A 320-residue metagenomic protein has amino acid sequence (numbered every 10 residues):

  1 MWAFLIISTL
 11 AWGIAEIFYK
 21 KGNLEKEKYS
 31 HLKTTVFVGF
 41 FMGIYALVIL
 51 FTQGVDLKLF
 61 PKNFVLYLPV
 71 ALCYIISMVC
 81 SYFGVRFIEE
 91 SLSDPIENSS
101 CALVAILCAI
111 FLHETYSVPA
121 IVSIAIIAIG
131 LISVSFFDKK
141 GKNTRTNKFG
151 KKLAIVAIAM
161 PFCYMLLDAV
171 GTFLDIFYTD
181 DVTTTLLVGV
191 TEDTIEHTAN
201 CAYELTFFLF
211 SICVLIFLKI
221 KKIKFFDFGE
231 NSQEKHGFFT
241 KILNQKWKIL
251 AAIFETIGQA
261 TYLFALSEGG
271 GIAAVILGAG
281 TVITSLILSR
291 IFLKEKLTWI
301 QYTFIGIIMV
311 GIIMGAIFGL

Functional and structural regions predicted by a protein language model:
M1-S30, R145-C201, I253, L320: Glycine-/small-residue-enriched transmembrane alpha-helix faces in small-molecule transporters and effluxers
M1-S8, F37, L50, D56-C80 (+2 more regions): Loop-to-transmembrane-helix transition segments
I7-F18, E27-I76, I126, H197-D227 (+2 more regions): Transmembrane alpha-helices of multi-pass small-molecule transport proteins
G22, T34, G84, I110-Y116 (+4 more regions): Hydrophobic/aromatic residues within transmembrane alpha-helices of multi-pass small-molecule transporters
E25-H31, C80-I96, T183-T184, H197 (+1 more regions): Structural motif at transmembrane-helix junctions in multi-pass transporters
F41-Y45, I96-I110, T206-L209, G258-T261 (+3 more regions): Alpha-helical transmembrane segments of compact multi-pass small-molecule transporters, enriched in specific families
M42-K62, I110, S133-R145, F208-N244 (+2 more regions): Membrane-interface helix-cap regions at the ends of transmembrane helices in multi-pass membrane proteins
A46, L107-C108, V118-K139, I300-G319: Hydrophobic transmembrane alpha-helices of multi-pass small-molecule transport proteins
